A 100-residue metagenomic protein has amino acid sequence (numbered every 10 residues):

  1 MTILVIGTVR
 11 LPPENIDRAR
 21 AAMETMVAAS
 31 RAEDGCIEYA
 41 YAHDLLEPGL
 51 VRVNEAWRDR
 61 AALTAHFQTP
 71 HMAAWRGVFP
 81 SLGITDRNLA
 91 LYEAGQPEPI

Functional and structural regions predicted by a protein language model:
M1-E38, D44-V51, R58-Q68, A73 (+1 more regions): Short S/T/G/P-rich N-terminal loop/turn motif that feeds into the first structured element of a domain
